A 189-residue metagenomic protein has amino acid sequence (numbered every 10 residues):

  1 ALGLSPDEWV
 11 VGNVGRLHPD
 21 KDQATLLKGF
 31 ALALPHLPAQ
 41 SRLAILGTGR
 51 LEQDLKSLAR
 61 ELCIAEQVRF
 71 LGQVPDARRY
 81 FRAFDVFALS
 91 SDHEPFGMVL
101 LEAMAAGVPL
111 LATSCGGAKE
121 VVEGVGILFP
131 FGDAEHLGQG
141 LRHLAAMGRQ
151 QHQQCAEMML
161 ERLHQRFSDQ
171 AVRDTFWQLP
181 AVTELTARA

Functional and structural regions predicted by a protein language model:
E8-W9, H143-E161, T186: Conserved donor-nucleotide binding/catalytic region of nucleotide-linked donor-dependent transferases
W9, N13-L34, R50-S57, M98 (+1 more regions): A conserved mid-protein helix/loop that constitutes part of the nucleotide-sugar donor-binding site
K56-G72: Nucleotide-activated donor-binding/catalytic signature segment of Leloir-type glycosyltransferases, i.e., the conserved
Q73, D92: Aromatic "clamp/platform" in nucleotide-sugar-dependent glycosyltransferases that forms part of the donor/acceptor
E102, C115-L128: Short acidic/histidine- and often glycine-rich active-site loop of Leloir-type glycosyltransferases that engages
P109-A112: Short hydrophobic beta-strand element within catalytic cores of glycosyltransferases and related nucleotide-activated
I127-A134, H143-R149: Conserved acidic donor-binding segment of nucleotide-sugar-dependent glycosyltransferases
Q150-A181: A charged, aromatic-enriched C-terminal amphipathic alpha-helix characteristic of glycosyltransferases across folds
